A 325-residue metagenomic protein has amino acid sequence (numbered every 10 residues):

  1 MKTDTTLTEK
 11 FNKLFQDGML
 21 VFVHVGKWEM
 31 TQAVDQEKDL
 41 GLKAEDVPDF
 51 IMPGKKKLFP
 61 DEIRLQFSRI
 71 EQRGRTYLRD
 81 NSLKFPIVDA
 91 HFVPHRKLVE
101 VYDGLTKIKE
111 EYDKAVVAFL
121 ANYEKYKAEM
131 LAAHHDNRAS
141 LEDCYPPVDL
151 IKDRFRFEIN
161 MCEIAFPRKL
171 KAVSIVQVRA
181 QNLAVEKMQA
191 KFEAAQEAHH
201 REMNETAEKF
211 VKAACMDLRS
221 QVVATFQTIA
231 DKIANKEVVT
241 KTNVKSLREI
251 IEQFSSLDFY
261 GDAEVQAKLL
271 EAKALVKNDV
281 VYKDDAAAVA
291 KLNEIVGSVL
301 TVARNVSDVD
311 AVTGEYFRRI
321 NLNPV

Functional and structural regions predicted by a protein language model:
M1-R156: Leu/Val/Ala/Ile-rich N-terminal alpha-helices, chiefly Sec-type signal peptides and the beginnings
A90-Y112, K191-R201, E208-K212, K232-I233 (+2 more regions): Charged, low-complexity surface segments at secondary-structure and domain boundaries
D103, E110, E186, R201 (+3 more regions): Generic alpha-helical secondary structure signal
L105, K109-Y112, V116-F119, Y123 (+7 more regions): Short amphipathic alpha-helical coiled-coil/interface segments
V148-A194: Acidic, low-complexity proline/glycine-rich segments
V176-F259, V265-K268: A contiguous, surface-oriented mixed alpha/beta subdomain in the mid-to-C-terminal portion of proteins that forms
K236-V325: C-terminal structured domains
